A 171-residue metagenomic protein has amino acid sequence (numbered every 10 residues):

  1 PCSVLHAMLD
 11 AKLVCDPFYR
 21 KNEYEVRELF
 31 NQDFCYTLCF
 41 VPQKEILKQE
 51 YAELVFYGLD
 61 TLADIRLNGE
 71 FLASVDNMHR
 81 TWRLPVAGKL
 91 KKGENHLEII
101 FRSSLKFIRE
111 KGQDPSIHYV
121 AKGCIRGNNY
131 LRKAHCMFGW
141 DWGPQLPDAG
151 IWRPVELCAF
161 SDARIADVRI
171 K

Functional and structural regions predicted by a protein language model:
P1-K12, D148: Predominantly extracellular/luminal regions of secreted and cell-surface proteins, especially disulfide-bonded
S3, A7, D16-R20, K44 (+1 more regions): General secondary-structure edge motif
F18, F30-N31: Substrate-binding groove/exosite segments of carbohydrate-active enzymes
K21-V26: Surface-exposed, low-complexity/disordered Ser/Thr/Gly/Pro/Asn-rich loops and linkers
N31-I165: Accessory beta-strand-rich segments of carbohydrate-active enzymes
A166-K171: Short, intrinsically disordered, charge-balanced linker/junction segments flanking boundaries in proteins
